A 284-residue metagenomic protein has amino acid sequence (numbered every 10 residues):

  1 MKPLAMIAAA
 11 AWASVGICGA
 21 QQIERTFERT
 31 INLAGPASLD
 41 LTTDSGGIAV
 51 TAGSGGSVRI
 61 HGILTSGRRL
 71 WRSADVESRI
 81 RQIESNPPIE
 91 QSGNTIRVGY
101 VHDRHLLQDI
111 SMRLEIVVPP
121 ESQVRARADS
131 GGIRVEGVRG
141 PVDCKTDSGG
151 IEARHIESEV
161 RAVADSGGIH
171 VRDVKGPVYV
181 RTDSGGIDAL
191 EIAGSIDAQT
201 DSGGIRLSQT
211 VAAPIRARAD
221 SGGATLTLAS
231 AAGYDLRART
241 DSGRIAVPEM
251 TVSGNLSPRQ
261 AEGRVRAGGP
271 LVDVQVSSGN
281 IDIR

Functional and structural regions predicted by a protein language model:
A5-G16: Bacterial N-terminal signal peptides
I7, G223-A224: General secondary-structure propensity
C18-T42, G47-A128, R134-T146, E152-A164 (+6 more regions): Acidic (Asp/Glu) and glycine-rich low-complexity loops/linkers that are typically intrinsically disordered
I133, I205-L207, A224-T227, I283: Beta-strand-rich extracellular passenger or scaffold domains
K175-G222: Eukaryotic tandem repeat interaction scaffolds
